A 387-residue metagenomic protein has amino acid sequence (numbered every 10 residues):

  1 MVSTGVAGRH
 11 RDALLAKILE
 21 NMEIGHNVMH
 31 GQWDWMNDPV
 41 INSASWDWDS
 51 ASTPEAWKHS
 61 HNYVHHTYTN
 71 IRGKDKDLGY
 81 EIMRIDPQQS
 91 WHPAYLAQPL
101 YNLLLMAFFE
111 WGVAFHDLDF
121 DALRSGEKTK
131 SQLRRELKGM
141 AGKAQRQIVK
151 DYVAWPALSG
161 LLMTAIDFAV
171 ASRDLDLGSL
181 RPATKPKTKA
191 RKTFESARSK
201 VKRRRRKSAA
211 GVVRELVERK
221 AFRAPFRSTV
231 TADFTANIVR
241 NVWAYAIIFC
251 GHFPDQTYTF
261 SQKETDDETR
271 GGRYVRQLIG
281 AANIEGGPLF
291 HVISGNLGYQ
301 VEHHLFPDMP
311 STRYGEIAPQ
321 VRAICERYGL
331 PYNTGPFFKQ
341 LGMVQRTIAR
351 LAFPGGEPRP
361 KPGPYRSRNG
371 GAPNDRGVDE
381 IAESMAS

Functional and structural regions predicted by a protein language model:
M1-S3: Topogenic membrane-insertion module of multi-pass membrane proteins
G8-I18, R72-Q277, A282, H291 (+1 more regions): Hydrophobic transmembrane alpha-helical segments that form the core helix bundle of multi-pass membrane enzymes
L14-G142, T265-G355: Membrane-embedded catalytic scaffold of the fatty acid hydroxylase/desaturase
F338-S387: Helix-rich C-lobe and terminal helical cap/extension of kinase-like folds
